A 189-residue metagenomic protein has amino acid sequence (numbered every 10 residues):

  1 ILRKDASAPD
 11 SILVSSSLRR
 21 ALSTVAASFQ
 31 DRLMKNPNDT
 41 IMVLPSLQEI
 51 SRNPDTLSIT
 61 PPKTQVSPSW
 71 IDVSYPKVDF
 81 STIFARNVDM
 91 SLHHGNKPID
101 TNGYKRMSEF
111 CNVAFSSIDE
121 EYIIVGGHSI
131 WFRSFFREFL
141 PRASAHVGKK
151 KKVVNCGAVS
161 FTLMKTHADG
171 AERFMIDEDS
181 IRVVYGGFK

Functional and structural regions predicted by a protein language model:
I1-F29, N96-M107, F161: Loop-to-helix element that buttresses phosphate recognition and phosphoryl-transfer chemistry
R3-P9, S116-D119, H128: Flexible, charged surface loops at secondary-structure boundaries
V14-S15, I118-G127, W131: Beta-strand elements within well-structured catalytic alpha/beta cores of enzymes that handle phosphate/sulfate esters
R19, L47, I130: Catalytic metal-binding/acid-base residues of hydrolase active sites
Q30, K35-M42, L47-P76, K97-T101 (+2 more regions): Acidic, low-complexity terminal tails and accessory targeting/binding regions of phosphate-metabolizing enzymes
F80: Active-site proximal helix-loop segment of RNase H-like, two-metal nucleases, encompassing DDE(D)
I83-N102: Glycine-rich phosphate-binding "P-loop"
F110: Nucleotide-binding/hydrolysis machinery
